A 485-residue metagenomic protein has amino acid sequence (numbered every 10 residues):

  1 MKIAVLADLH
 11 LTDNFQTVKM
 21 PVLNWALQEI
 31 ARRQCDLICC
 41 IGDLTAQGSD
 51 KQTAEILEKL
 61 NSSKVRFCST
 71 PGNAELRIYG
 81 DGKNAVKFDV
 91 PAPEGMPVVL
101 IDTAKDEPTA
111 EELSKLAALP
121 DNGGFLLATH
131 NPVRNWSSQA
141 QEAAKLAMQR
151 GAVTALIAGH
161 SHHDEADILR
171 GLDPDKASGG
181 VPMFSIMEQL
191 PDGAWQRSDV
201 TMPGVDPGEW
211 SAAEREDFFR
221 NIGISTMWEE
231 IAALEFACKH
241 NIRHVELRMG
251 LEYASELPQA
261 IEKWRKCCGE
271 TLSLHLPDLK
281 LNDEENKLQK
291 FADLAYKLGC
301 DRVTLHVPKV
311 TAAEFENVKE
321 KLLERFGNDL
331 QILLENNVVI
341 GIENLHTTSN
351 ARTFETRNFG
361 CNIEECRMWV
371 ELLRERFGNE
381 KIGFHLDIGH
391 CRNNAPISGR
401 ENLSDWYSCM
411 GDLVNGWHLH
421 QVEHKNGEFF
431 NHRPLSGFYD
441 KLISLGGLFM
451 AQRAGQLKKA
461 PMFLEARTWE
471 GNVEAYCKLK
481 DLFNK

Functional and structural regions predicted by a protein language model:
M1-A54: N-terminal active-site segment of His-dependent metallophosphoesterases
V5-A7, L37-D43, R66-N73, I101 (+5 more regions): Active-site neighborhood of phospho(di)ester-bond hydrolases with catalytic His/Asp-centered motifs
L9-L11, D81-Q139: Conserved catalytic scaffold of divalent metal-dependent phosphoesterases
F15, K19, E209-D301, K485: N-terminal pre-domain/capping segments
T17, G42-N61, L76-K87, W136-E142 (+4 more regions): Metal-dependent catalytic neighborhoods of phosphoester/phosphodiester hydrolases
E58, S137-W195: Conserved beta-sheet core of the metallophosphoesterase superfamily
P120-D121, L281-G383, N393: Active-site acidic/histidine proton-transfer and metal-coordination neighborhood in alpha/beta enzyme cores
V205-G223, E230-C238, Q289, D293-D301 (+4 more regions): Histidine-acidic metal/acid-base catalytic patches
